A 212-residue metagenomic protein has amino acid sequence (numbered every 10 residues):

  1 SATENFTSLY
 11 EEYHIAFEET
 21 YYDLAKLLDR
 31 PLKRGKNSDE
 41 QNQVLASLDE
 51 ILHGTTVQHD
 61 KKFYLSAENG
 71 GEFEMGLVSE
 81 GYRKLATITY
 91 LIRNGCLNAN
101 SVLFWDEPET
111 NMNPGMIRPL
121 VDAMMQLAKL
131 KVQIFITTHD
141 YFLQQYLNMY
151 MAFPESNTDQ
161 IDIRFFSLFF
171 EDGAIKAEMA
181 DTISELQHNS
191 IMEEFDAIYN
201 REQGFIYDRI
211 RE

Functional and structural regions predicted by a protein language model:
S1-N100, E171, A177-E212: Phosphate-coordinating catalytic segments in nucleotide- and nucleic-acid-processing enzymes
V102-F104: Walker B motif beta-strand of ABC-family P-loop ATPases
D106-P108: Walker B catalytic acidic pair
P119-E212: C-terminal lobe/lid and adjacent interdomain/linker elements of RecA-like ASCE P-loop ATPase modules
